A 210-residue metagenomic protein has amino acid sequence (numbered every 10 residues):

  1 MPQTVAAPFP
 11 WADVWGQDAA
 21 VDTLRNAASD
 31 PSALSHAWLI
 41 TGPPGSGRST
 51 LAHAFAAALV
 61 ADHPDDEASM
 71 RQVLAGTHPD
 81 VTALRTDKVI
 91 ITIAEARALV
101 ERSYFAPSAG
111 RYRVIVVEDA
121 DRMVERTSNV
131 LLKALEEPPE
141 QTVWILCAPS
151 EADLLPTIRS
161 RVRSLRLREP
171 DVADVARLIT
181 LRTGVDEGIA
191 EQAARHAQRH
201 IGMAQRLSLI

Functional and structural regions predicted by a protein language model:
M1-S46, T50-A57, P64-S69, E140-T142 (+1 more regions): Charged, glycine-rich active-site and insertion segments that engage polyanionic ligands
L24-S29, I93-V114, D121-R122, R126-A134: Conserved alpha-helical scaffold flanking the Walker A/P-loop in AAA+ ATPase domains
I40, H78, V117-E118, L131-L132: Hydrophobic residues in beta-strands of the RecA-like P-loop NTPase core, especially within AAA+ ATPase
D66-T92, A152-L154: AAA+/P-loop NTPase substrate/partner-engagement loops
H78, A96, S128, R159 (+1 more regions): ATP/adenylate-binding site constellation spanning eukaryotic-like Ser/Thr protein kinases, ABC-transporter
D87-A94, A120, S164-L165: Flexible beta-alpha connector loops of hexameric P-loop NTPases
A109-V114, P139-I145: Loop/turn-to-beta-strand initiation segments
E118, R126, I145-P149: Structural motif
